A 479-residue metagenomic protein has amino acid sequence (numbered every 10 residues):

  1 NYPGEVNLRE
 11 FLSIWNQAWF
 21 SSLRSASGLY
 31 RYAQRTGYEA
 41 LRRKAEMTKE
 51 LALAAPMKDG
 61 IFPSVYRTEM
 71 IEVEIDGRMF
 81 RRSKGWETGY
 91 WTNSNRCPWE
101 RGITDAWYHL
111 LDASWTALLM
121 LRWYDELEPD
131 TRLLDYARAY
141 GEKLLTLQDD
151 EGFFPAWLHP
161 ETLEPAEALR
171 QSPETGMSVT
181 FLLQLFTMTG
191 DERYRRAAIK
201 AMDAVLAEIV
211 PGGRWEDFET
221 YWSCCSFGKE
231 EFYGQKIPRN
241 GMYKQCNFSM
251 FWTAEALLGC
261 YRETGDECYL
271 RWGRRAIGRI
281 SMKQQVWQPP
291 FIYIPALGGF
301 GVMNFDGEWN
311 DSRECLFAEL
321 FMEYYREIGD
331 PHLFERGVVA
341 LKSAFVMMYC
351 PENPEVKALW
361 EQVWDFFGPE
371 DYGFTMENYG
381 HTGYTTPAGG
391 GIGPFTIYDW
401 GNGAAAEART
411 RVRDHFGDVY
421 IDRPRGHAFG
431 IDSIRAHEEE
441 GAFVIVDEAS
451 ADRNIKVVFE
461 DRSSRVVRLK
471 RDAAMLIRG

Functional and structural regions predicted by a protein language model:
N1-S450, V457-V458: Glycan-recognition and catalytic cores of secretory/periplasmic carbohydrate-active enzymes
I199, S464-R465: Compositionally biased regions
G403-A404, R465-G479: C-terminal beta-strand-rich structural cap/linker in extracellular carbohydrate-active enzymes
A449-R462, M475-I477: Surface-exposed beta-strand/loop patches in extracellular or lumenal glycoproteins
